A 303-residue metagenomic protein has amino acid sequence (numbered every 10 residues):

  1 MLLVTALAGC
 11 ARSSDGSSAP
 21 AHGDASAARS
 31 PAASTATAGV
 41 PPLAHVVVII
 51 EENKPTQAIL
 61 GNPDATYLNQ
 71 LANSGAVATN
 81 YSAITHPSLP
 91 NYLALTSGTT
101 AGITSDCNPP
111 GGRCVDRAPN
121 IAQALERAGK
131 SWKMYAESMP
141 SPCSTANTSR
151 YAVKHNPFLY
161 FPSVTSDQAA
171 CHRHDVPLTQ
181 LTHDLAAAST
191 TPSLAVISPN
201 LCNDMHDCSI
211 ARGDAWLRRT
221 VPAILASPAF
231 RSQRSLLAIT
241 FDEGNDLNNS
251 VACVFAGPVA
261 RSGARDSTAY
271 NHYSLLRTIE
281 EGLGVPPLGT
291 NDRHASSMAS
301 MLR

Functional and structural regions predicted by a protein language model:
M1-L2: Sec-dependent N-terminal signal peptides
A6-G9: C-terminal motif of bacterial Sec signal peptides marking the signal peptidase cleavage site
A11-D15, A19-R303: N-terminal pro-sequences and low-complexity stem/linker regions of secreted or lumenal proteins
